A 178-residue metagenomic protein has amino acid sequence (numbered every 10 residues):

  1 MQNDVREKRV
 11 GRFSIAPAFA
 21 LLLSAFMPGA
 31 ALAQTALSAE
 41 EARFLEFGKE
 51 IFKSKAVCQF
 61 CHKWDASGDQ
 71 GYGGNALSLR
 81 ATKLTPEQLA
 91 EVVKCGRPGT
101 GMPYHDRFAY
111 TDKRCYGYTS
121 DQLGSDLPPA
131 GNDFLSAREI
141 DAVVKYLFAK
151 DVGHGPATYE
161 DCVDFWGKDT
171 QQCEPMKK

Functional and structural regions predicted by a protein language model:
M1-R12: N-terminal secretory signal peptides that target proteins for export/translocation
A16-F26: Bacterial N-terminal signal peptides
A31-K53, D69, G73, K177: Electrostatic cytochrome c docking/interface patches
E46-Q59, P86-E87, D133-R138, Y159-D161: Sequence context surrounding c-type heme c attachment/ligation sites in exported
G48, K55-W64, V93, V143 (+1 more regions): The canonical Cys-X-X-Cys-His
K53, L84, K94-P98, K145-V152: Sec-exported extracytoplasmic/periplasmic mature domains
D65-A130: Gly/Gly-Pro-rich "capping" loops immediately C-terminal to redox-active cysteine motifs in periplasmic/lumenal
D112-E174: C-terminal capping alpha-helices of c-type cytochrome domains
